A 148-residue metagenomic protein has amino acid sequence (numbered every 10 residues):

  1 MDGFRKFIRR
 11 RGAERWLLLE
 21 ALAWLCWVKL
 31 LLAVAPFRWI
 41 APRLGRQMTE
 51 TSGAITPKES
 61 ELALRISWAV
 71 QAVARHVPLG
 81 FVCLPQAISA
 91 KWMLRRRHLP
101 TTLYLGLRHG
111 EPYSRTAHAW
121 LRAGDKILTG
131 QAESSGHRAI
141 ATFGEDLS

Functional and structural regions predicted by a protein language model:
M1-S148: Helix-boundary/low-complexity linker signature
